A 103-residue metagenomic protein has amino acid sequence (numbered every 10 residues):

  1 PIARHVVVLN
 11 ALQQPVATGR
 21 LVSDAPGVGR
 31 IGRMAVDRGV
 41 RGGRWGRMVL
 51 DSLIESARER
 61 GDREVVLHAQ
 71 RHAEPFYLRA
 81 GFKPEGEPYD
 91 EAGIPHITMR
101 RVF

Functional and structural regions predicted by a protein language model:
I2-R4: Short loop/turn microsegments at loop-to-beta-strand junctions
V7, Q14-V22, G27-A35: Conserved beta-strand in the GNAT
S23-G32, R41-G42, G61, E91-P95: A conserved beta-turn-beta hairpin within the catalytic core of GNAT-like acetyltransferases that forms part
V36, G42-E55: Conserved acetyl-CoA-binding loop-helix of GNAT-fold acetyltransferases
V49, A73-F76: Conserved short alpha-helix immediately C-terminal to the canonical SAM/SAH-binding motif I of Rossmann-like
L50, A57-Q70: Conserved GNAT acetyl-CoA-binding A-motif
V66-H68, L78, K83-R100: Conserved catalytic-core motifs of GNAT/GCN5-like acyltransferases
